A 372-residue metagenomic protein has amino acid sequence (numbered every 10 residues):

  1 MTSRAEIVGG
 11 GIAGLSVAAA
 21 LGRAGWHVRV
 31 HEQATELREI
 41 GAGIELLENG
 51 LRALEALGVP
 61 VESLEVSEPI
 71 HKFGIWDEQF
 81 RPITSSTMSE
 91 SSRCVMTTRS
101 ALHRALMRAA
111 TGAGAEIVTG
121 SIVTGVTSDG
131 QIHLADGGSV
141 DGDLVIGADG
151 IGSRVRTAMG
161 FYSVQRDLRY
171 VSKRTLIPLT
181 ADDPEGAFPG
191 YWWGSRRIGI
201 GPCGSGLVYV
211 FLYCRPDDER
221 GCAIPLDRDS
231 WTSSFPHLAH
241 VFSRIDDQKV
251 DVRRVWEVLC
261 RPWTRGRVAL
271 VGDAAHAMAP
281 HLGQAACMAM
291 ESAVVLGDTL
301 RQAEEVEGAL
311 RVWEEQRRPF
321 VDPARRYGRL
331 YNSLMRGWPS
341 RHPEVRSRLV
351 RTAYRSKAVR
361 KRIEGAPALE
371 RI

Functional and structural regions predicted by a protein language model:
M1-A5, L47-M159, S163-P178, R215-R228 (+2 more regions): Conserved N-terminal helical subregion
M1-S3, S63, P82, S91 (+2 more regions): C-terminal helical "tail/cap" subdomain of flavin- and related membrane-associated enzymes
E6, R29, E116, Y209-F211: A structural signal for isolated positions on well-ordered beta-strands in alpha/beta enzyme cores
I7-A34, I146-G147, K249-L334: Conserved mid-domain beta->alpha element of the FAD-binding
S153, S172-R174, R196-G199, A275-H276: Histidine-centered metal-chelating micro-motifs
F188-R220: Active-site substrate-recognition segment that forms the wall of the catalytic cavity or substrate channel
G221-V252, V306, E314-E315: Flavin-binding catalytic cores
